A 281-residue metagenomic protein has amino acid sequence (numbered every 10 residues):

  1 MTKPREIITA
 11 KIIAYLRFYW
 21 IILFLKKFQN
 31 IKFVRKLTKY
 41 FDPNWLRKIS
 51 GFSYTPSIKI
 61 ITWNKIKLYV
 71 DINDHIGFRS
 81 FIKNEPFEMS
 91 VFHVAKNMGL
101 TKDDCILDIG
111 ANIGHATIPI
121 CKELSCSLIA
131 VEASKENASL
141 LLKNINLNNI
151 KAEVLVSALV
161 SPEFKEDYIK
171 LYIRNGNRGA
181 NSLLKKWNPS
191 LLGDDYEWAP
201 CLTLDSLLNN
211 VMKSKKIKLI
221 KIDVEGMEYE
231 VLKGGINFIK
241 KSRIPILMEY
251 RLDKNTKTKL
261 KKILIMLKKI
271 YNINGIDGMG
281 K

Functional and structural regions predicted by a protein language model:
T2-K281: Phosphate/nucleotide-binding beta-alpha loop and adjacent structural elements of enzyme active sites
